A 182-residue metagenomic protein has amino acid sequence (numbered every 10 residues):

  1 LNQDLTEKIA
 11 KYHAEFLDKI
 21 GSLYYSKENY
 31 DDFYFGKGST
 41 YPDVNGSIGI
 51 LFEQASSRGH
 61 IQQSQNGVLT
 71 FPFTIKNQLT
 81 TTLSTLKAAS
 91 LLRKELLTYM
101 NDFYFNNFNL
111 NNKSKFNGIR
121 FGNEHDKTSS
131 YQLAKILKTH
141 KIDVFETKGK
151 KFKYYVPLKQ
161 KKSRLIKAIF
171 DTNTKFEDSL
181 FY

Functional and structural regions predicted by a protein language model:
N2-Y24, E28-Y30, Y34, T40-Y182: Intrinsic-disorder/low-complexity accessory segments
